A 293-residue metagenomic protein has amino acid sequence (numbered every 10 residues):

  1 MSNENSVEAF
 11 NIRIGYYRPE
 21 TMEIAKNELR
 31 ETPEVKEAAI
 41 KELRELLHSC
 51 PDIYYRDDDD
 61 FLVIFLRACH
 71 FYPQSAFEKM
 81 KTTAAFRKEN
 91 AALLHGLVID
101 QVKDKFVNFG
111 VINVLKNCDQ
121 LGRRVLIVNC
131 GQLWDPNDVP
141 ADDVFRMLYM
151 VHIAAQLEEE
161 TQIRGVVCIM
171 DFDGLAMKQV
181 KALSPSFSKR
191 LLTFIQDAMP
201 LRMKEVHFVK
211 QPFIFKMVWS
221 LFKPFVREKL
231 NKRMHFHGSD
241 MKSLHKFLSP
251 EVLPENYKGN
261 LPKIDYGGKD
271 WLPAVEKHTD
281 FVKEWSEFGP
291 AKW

Functional and structural regions predicted by a protein language model:
M1-W293: Basic, amphipathic alpha-helical/coil surface patches used to engage anionic, phosphate-bearing ligands and membranes
